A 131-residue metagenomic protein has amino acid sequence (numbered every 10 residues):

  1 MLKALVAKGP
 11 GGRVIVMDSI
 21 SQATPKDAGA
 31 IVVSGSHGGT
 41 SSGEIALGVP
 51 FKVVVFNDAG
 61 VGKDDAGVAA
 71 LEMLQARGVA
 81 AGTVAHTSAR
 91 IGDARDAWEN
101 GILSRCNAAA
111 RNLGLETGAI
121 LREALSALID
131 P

Functional and structural regions predicted by a protein language model:
M1-P131: Residues that scaffold, gate, or flank divalent-cation-dependent active/transport sites
